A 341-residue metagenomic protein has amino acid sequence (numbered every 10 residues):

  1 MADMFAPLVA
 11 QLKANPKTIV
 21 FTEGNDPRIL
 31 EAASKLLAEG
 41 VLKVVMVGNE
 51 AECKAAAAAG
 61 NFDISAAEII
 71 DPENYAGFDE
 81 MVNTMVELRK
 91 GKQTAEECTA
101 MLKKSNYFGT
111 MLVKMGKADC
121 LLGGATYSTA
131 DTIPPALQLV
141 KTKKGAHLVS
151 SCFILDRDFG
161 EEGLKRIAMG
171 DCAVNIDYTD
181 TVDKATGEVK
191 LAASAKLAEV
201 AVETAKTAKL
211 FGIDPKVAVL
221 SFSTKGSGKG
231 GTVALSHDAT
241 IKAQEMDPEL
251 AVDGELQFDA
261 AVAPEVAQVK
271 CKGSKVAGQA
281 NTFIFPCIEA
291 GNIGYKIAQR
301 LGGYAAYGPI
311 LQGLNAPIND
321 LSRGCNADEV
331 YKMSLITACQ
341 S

Functional and structural regions predicted by a protein language model:
M1-A277, N281-S341: Anion-binding alpha/beta catalytic cores of soluble intermediary-metabolism enzymes, centered on
